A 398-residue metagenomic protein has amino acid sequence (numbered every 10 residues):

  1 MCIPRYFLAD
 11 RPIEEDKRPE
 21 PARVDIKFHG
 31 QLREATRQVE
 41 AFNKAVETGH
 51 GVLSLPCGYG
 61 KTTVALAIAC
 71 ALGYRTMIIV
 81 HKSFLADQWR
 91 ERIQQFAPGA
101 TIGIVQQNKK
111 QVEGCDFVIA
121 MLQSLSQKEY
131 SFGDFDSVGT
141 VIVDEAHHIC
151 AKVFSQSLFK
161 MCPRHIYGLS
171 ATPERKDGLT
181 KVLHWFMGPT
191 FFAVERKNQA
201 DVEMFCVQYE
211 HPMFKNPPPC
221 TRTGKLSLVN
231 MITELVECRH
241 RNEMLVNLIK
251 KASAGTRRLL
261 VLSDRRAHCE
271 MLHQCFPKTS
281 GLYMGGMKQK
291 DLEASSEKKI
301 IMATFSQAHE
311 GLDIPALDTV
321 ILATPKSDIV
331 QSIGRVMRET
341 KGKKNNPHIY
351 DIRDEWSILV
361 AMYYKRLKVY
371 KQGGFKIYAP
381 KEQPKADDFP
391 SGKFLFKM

Functional and structural regions predicted by a protein language model:
D16-S54: Conserved pre-motif I regulatory segment
T48-L72, M77: Walker A/P-loop
I68-A69, T221-D264, E270-Q274: Conserved interdomain hinge at the start of the Helicase C-terminal
D87, E91, A100-E113, Q127-Y130 (+3 more regions): Conserved helicase ATPase core of P-loop NTP-dependent helicases/translocases
Q106-T140, A151-Q156: Conserved helix/coil segment N-terminal to the catalytic DExD/H
G139-T140, H147-V207, Y370: Post-DEXD/H (motif II) to motif III coupling segment of the RecA-like Helicase ATP-binding lobe
K181-C206, H211-C220, V330, R338-M398: A conserved SF2-helicase RecA2
G281, G285-G373: Conserved RecA-like P-loop NTPase helicase motor core
